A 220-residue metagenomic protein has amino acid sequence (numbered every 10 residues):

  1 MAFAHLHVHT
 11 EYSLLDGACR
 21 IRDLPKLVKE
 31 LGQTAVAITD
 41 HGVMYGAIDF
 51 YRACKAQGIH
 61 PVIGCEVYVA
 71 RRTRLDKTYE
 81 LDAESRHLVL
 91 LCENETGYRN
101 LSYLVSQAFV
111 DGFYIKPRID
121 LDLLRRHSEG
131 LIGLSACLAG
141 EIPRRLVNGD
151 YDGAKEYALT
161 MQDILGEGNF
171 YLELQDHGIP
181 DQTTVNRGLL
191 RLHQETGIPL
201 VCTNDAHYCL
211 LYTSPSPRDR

Functional and structural regions predicted by a protein language model:
M1-S214, R220: Phosphodiester-processing cores and adjacent nucleic acid-binding clamps
